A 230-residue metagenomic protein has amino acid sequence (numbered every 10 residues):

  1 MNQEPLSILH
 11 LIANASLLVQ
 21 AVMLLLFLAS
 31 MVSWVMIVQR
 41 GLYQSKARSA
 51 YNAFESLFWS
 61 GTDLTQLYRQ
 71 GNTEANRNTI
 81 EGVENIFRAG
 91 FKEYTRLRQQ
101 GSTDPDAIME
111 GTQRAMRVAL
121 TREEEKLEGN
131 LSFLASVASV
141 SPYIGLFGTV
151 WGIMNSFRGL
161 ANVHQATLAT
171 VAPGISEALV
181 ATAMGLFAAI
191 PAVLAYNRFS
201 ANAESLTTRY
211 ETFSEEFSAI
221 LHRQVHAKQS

Functional and structural regions predicted by a protein language model:
M1-S56: Hydrophobic membrane-targeting segments
A13, L17, M23, G129-S139 (+2 more regions): Internal alpha-helical transmembrane segments of multi-pass membrane proteins, especially GPCRs
F27-A47, L146, I153, A188-A203: Alpha-helical transmembrane segments
S49-I144, N155-T167, L194-S230: Predominantly long cytosolic amphipathic alpha-helical stalk/bundle segments
H164-A178: Hydrophobic alpha-helical transmembrane segments and adjacent short intramembrane/lumenal linkers of inner/organellar
A178-A192: Hydrophobic alpha-helical transmembrane segments of polytopic membrane proteins
